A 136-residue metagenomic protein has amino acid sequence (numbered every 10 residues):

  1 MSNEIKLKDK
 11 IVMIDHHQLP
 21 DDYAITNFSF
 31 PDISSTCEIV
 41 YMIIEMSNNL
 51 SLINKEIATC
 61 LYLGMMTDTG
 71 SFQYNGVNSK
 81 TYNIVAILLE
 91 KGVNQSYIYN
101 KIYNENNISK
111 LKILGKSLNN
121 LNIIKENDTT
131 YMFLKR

Functional and structural regions predicted by a protein language model:
M1-S2, Y23: Short glycine-/acidic-enriched loop or helix-start segments at secondary-structure transitions that form or flank
S2-D9: Short, conserved loop/helix-junction motifs that constitute active-site signature segments in enzyme catalytic cores
N3, L63, I87: Hydrophobic/aromatic ligand-binding patch that stacks against planar heteroaromatic rings of cofactors or nucleotides
E4, P20, L121-I124: Short, conserved catalytic or adaptor-binding loops enriched in Gly and charged residues
K8, A24-I25, L118: A broad structural signal for short, well-ordered beta-strand segments within beta-sheet-rich domains
I11-M13, N27-S29, T129-F133: Conserved beta-strand scaffold positions in the cores of enzyme catalytic domains, especially in NTP/NDP-utilizing
I14-I84: Short alpha-helices
M66-R136: Hydrophobic helix-and-loop "lid/oligomerization" segment in the mid-to-C-terminal part of catalytic domains
